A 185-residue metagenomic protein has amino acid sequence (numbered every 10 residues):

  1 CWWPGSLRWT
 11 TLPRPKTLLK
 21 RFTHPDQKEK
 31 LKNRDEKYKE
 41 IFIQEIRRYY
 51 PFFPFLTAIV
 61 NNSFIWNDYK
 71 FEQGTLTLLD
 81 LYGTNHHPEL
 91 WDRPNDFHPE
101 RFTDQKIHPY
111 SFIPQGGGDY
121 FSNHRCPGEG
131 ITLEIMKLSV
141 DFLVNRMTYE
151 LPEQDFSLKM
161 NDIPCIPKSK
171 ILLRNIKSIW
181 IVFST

Functional and structural regions predicted by a protein language model:
C1-L31, M136: Central I-helix of cytochrome P450 enzymes
T10-R14, D35-K39, G128, T132 (+1 more regions): Hydrophobic (often cysteine-bearing) scaffold residues that line and stabilize catalytic clefts of nucleotide/cofactor
L18-D26, I46-T57, L81, N85 (+3 more regions): Alpha-helix capping/termination and helix-coil
K30-Y69: Conserved cytochrome P450 K-helix E-x-x-R motif and the immediately C-terminal K′/meander segment
D80-K106: Conserved cytochrome P450 K-helix/beta-meander segment immediately N-terminal to the heme-binding cysteine loop
L90, D104-T148, Q154-N161: Cytochrome P450 heme-thiolate "Cys pocket" and heme-binding signature region
S169-T185: Membrane-proximal basic amphipathic "stem/tether" segments
